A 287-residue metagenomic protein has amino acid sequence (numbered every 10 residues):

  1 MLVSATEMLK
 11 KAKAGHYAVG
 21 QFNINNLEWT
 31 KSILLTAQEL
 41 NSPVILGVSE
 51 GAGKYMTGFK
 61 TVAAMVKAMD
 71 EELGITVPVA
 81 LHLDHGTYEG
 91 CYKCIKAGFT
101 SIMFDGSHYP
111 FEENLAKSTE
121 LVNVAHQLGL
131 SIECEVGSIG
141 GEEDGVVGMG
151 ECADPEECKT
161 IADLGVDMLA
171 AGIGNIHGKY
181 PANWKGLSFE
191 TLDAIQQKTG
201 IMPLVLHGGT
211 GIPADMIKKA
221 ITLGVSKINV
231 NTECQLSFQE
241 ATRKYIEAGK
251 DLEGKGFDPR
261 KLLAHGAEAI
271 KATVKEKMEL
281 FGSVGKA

Functional and structural regions predicted by a protein language model:
V3-K11, G15, L27-A52, T57-T76 (+7 more regions): Alpha/beta enzyme core
Y17-N25, E50-K54, K261, H265: A short N-terminal beta->alpha junction/helix N-cap motif
V19-N23, L81-H82, M103, L204-H207 (+1 more regions): Short catalytic-loop micro-motif centered on adjacent basic/acidic residues
Q21, T199, P213, P259: Metal-dependent phosphohydrolase cores
L83-G86, E268, A272: A short, hydrophobic secondary-structure junction motif
I173, G208-T210, T232: Active-site proximal loops enriched in glycine and acidic residues that flank catalytic Cys/His/Asp and coordinate
Y245-D258: Active-site gating loops and adjacent loop-to-helix segments of metal-dependent hydrolytic enzymes
K255-K271: Short, flexible active-site recognition loops that position polar ligands and cofactors
